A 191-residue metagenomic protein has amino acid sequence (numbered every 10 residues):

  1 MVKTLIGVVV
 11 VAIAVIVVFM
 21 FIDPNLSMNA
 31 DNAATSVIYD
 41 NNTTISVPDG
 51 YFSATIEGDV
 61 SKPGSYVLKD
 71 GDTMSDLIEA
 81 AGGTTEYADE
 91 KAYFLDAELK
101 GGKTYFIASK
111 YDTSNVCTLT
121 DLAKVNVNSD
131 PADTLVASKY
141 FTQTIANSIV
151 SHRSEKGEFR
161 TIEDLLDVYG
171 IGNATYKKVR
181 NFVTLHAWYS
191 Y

Functional and structural regions predicted by a protein language model:
M1-P131, L185-Y191: N-terminal, intrinsically disordered low-complexity tails/presequences enriched in Lys/Ser/Pro and small residues
G50-Y51, T144-A146: Short, compositionally biased strand/turn segments that nucleate or flank brief secondary-structure elements
V67, V125, V136, E155 (+1 more regions): Short, flexible active-site loop motifs that bind/organize anionic cofactors or intermediates
G71-S75, E79, A132, A146 (+3 more regions): Extracytoplasmic/secreted envelope proteins and their assembly/folding machinery, especially bacterial periplasmic
T134-F141: Short amphipathic alpha-helical boundary/capping segments
T142-Q143, G172: Small-residue hinge/turn detector
S148-Y191: Accessory alpha-helical DNA-binding modules that contact the DNA backbone or grooves
